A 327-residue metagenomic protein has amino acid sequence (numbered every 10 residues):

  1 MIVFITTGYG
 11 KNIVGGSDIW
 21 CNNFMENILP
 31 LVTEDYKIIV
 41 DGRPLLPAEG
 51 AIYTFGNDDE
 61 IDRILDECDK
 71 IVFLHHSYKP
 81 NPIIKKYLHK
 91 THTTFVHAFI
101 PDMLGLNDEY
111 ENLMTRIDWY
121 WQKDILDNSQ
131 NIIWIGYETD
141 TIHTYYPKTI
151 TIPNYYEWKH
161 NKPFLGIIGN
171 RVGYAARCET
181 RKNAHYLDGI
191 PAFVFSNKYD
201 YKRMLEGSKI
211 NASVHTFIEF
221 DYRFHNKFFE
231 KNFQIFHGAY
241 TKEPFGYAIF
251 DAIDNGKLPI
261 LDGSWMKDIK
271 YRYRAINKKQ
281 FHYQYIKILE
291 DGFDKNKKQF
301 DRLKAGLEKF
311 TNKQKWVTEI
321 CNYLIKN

Functional and structural regions predicted by a protein language model:
V3-I5, H160-K182, F193: Conserved donor-binding/catalytic core segment of Leloir-type glycosyltransferases
T6-N22, T180-K182: A short, glycine/small-residue-rich beta-strand->loop->alpha-helix junction that serves as a flexible
I19, I276-Y283, L289-I325: A charged, aromatic-enriched C-terminal amphipathic alpha-helix characteristic of glycosyltransferases across folds
F99-D102, T139-D140, K148-K162, K198-D200 (+1 more regions): Short beta-strand->alpha-helix junction loop in the catalytic core of nucleotide-activated group-transfer enzymes
I100-W134: Membrane-proximal helix-turn-helix segments that form the acceptor-binding/catalytic region of lipid-linked
K209-A212, K227-P244, K257: Acidic donor-binding loop of glycosyltransferase active sites
Y222-R223, F236-I249, D262-Y271: Nucleotide-sugar-dependent
H225-K227, I249-D254: Short alpha-helical segment that forms part of, or immediately flanks, the ligand-binding pocket in carbohydrate-active
